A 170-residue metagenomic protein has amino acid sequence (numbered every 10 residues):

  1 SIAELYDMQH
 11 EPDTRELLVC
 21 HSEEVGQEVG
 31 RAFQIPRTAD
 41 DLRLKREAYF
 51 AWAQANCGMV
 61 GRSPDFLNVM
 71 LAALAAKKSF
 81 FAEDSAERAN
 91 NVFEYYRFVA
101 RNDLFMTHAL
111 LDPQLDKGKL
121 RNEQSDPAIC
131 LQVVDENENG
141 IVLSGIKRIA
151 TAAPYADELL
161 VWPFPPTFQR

Functional and structural regions predicted by a protein language model:
S1, I141-S144, R170: Intrinsic structural disorder
A3-M106, A152-A153, E158: Internal helix-loop-helix
T14-L17, L111, G118-N122, Y155 (+1 more regions): Generic alpha-helix signal with a bias toward terminal, lower-confidence helices and secondary-structure junctions
V19, E28, A128-Q132, P163-P166: Short, surface-exposed linear patches
C20, E24-Q27, K117-N122, P165: Charge-rich, low-complexity amphipathic helices in intrinsically disordered tails/linkers adjacent to domains
A76-S144, I149: Gly/Pro-rich turn-and-neighbor structural signature
I146, A150-R170: A short core secondary-structure module
